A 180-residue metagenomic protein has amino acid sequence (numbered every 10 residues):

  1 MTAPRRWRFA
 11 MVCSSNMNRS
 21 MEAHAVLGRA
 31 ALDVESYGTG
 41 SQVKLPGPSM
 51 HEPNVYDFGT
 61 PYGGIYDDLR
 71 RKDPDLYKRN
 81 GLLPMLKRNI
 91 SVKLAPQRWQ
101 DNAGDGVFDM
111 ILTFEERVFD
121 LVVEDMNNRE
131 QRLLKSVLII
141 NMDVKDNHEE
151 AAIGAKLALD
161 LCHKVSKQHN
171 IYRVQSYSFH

Functional and structural regions predicted by a protein language model:
M1-H180: Short polar/charged helix/loop
